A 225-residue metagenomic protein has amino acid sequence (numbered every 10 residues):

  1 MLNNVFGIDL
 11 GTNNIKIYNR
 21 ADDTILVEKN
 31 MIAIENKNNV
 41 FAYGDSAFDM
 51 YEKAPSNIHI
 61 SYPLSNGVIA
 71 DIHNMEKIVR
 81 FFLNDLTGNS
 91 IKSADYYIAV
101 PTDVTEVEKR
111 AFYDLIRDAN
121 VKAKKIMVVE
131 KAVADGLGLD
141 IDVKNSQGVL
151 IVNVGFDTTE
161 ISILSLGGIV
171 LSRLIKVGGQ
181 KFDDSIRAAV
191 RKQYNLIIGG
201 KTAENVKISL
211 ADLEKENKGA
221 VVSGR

Functional and structural regions predicted by a protein language model:
M1-F156, L164-R225: Nucleotide/phosphate-binding catalytic cleft detector across ATP-hydrolyzing and phosphate-transferring enzymes
